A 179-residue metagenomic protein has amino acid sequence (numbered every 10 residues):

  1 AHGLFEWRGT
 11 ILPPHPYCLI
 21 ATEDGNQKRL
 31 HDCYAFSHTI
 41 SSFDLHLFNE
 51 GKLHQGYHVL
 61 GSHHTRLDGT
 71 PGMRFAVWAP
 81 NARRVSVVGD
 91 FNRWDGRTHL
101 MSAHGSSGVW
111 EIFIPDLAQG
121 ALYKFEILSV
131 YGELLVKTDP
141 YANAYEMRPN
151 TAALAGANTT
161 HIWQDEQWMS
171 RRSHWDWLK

Functional and structural regions predicted by a protein language model:
H2-F75, H104-K179: The feature marks proteins involved in alpha-glucan
G3, R97-L100: Recognizes extended acidic, P/S/T-rich segments that occur within or adjacent to Ig-like beta-sandwich modules
H58, D95-G96: Short amphipathic beta-strand starts and helix->beta connectors
W78-V85, W94: Short proline/glycine-enriched turn/loop motifs at strand-loop junctions of beta-rich domains
V85-V87, Y123: Short beta-strand elements bearing conserved aromatic residues within extracellular beta-rich modules
